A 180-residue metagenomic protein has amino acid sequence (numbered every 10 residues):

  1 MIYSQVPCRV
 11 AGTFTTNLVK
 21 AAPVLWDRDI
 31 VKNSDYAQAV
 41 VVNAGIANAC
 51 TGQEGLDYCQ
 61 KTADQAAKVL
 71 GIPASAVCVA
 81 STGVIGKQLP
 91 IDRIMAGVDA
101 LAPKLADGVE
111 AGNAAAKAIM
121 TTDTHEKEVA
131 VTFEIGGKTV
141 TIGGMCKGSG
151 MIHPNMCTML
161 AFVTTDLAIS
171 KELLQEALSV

Functional and structural regions predicted by a protein language model:
M1-V19: N-terminal amphipathic/basic leader segments beginning at the initiator methionine
Q5, Q60, Q65-V180: Glycine-rich, mobile lid/loop segments that gate access to catalytic sites or pores
V6, D29, G45-A47, T82-V84: Short, ordered loop/turn segments at secondary-structure junctions
V10-T15, Y36-A37, G52-G55: Short, glycine/acidic-enriched capping/hinge loops at junctions between secondary-structure elements
F14-Y36, D123-E134: Glycine-rich oxoanion-binding loops at beta->alpha junctions
T16-L25, Q53-A63: Glycine-rich anion/phosphate-binding loops
Q38-G45, A76-T82: Glycine- and acidic-rich phosphate- and metal-coordinating loops
I46-D57, I85-L89: Short coil/turn segments at secondary-structure boundaries
